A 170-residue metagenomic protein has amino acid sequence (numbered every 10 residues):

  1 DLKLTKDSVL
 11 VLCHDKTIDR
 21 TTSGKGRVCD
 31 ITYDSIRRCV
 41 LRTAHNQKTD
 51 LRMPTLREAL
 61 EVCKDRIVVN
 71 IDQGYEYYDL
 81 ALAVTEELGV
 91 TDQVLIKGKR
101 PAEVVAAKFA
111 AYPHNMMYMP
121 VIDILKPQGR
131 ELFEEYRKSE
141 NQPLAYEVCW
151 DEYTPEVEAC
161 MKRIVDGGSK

Functional and structural regions predicted by a protein language model:
L2-L4, L10, I71: Conserved metal-phosphate-binding beta-hairpin within the catalytic cores of diverse ATP-dependent phosphoryl-transfer
D7-S8, T21, K170: Short secondary-structure boundary/hinge segments and terminal tails
H14-I124, V148-E152, G167: Metal-dependent phosphodiesterase/phospholipase catalytic core, i.e., the His/Asp/Glu-rich active-site region
K48, V121-K170: C-terminal active-site rim and adjoining tail of enzyme catalytic domains
